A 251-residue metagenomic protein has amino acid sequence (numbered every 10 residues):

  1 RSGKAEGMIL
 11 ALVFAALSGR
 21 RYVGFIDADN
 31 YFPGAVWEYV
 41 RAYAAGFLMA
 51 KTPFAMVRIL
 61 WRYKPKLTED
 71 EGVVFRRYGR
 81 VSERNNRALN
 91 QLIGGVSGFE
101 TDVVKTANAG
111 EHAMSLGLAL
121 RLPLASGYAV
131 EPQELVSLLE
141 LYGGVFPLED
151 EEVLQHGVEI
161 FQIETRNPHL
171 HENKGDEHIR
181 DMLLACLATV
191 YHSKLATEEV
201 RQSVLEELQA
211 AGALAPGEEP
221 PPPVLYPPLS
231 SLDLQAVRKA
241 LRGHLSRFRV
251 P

Functional and structural regions predicted by a protein language model:
R1-R20: Active-site-proximal specificity loops/subdomain of glycosyltransferases
A5-I9, Y78-N86, E131-P132: Amphipathic alpha-helical transducer elements in NTP-driven molecular machines
A16-L17, A45-M49, G143: Residue-level signal for alpha-helix termini/capping positions
R20-Y31: Short beta-strand-to-loop acidic/aromatic patch adjacent to the donor-nucleotide binding site
G24, A55-V57, F161-I163: Hydrophobic/aromatic beta-strand patches that form the interior of the parallel beta-sheet core in alpha/beta enzyme
P33-L116, L120: Conserved catalytic core of nucleotide-sugar-dependent glycosyltransferases
L124-S126: Conserved nucleotide-sugar donor-binding catalytic segment
Y128-P251: C-terminal catalytic/acceptor-binding lobe
